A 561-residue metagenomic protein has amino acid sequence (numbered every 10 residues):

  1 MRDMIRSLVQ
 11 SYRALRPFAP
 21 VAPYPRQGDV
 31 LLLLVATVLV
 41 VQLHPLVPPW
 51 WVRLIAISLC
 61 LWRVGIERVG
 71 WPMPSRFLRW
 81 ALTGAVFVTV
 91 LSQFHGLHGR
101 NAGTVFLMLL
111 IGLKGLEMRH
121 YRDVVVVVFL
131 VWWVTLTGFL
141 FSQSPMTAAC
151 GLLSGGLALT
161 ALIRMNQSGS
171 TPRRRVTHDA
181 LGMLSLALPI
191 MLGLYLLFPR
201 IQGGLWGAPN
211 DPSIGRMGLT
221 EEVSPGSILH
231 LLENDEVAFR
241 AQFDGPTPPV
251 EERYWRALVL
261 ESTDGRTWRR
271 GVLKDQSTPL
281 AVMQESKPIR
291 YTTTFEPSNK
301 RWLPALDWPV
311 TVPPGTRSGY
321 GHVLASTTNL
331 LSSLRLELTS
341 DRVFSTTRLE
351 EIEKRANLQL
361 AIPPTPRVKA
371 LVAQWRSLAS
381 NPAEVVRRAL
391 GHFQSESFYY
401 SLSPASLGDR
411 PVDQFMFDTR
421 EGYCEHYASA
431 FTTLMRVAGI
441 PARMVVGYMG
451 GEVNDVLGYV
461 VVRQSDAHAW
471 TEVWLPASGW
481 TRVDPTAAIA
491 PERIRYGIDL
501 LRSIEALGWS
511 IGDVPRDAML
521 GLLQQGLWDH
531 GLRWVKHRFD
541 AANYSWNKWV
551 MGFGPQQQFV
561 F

Functional and structural regions predicted by a protein language model:
M1-P212, R216-M217, T311-R335, T339-R342: Linear, non-domain "peripheral" regions
R2-P17, N101-A102, D123, V127-V128 (+5 more regions): Solvent-exposed, low-complexity, intrinsically disordered, charge-rich segments adjacent to transmembrane helices
A14-R16, Q284, S345, E452-F561: Juxtamembrane membrane-insertion context
V35, H44-L46, A85-V90, P304-D418 (+7 more regions): Acidic low-complexity segments
G103, N234-E236, L331-S333, R410 (+1 more regions): Short, solvent-exposed loop/turn segments at the edges of secondary structure
W133-V134, W206-I352, T481, G512-L520 (+1 more regions): Intrinsically disordered, low-complexity N-terminal segments that are enriched in acidic
L186, A241, A389, R420-Y448 (+1 more regions): Cysteine-centered nucleophilic/redox motifs
D244, T339-D341, S403, R443-G447 (+2 more regions): Generic beta-strand/beta-sheet core signal
